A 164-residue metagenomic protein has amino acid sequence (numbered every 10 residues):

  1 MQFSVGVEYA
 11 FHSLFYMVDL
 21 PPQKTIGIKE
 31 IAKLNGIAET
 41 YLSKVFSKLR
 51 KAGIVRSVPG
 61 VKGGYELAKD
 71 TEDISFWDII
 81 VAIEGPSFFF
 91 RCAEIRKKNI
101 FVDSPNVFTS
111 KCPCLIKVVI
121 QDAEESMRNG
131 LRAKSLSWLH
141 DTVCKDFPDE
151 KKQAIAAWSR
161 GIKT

Functional and structural regions predicted by a protein language model:
M1-L14: Short alpha-helical segments that sit at the start of domains
S13-P22: Short amphipathic alpha-helical interface segments
I28-G36: A short alpha-helical element within helix-turn-helix/winged-helix DNA-binding domains across DNA-binding proteins
K33, R50-K51: Alpha-helical residues within the helix-turn-helix
T40: Key DNA-contact positions within bacterial/archaeal DNA-binding proteins
F46-S47: Short, hydrophobic-biased segments on the C-terminal half of alpha helices that form "recognition helices"
I54-K62, E66-A68: Beta-hairpin "wing" of winged helix-turn-helix
D70-T164: Non-DNA-binding regulatory cores of transcription-related proteins, predominantly C-terminal effector-binding
